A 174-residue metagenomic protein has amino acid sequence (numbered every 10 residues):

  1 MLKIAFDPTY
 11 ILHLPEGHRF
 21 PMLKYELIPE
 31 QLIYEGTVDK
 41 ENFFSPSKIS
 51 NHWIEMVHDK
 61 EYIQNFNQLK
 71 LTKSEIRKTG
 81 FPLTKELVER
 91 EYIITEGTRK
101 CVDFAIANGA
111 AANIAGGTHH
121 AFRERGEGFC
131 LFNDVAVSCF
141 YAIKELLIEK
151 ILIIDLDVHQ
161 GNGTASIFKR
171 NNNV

Functional and structural regions predicted by a protein language model:
M1-I154, H159-V174: HDAC/HDAC-like amidohydrolase catalytic core signature
